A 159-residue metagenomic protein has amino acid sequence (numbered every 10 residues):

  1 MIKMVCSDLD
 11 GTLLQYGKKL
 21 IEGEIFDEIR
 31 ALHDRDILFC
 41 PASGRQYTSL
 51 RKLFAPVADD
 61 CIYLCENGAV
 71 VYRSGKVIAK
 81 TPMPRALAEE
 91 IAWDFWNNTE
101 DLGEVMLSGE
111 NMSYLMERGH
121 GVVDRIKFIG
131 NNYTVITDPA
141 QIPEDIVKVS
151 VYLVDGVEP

Functional and structural regions predicted by a protein language model:
M1-I2, C65: Short, small/polar residue-rich loop motifs at catalytic or cofactor-binding pockets
I2, F54, W96, A140-I142: Sterically constrained small-residue positions within well-ordered secondary structures of folded domains
K3-K18, I91: Asp-based phosphoryl-transfer active-site loop
S7-D8, V70-R73, I142-P143: Short, basic/glycine-rich phosphate-binding loops at helix/coil junctions that contact nucleotide phosphates
D8, E66, Y152: Conserved residues at the C-terminal ends of beta-strands
L20-V122: Active-site phosphate-binding/coordination module
D94, L102-P159: Conserved acidic, metal-coordinating active-site core of Asp-based, Mg2+-dependent phosphoryl-transfer enzymes
